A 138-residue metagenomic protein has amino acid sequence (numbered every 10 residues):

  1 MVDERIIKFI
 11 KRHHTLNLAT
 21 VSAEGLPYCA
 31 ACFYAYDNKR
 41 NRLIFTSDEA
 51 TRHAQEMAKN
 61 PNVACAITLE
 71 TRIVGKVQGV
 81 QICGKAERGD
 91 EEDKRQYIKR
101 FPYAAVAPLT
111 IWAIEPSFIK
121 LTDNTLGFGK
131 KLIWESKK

Functional and structural regions predicted by a protein language model:
M1-N17: Extreme N-terminal tail/first-helix region
I10, E56-M57, Y97: A generic structural signal for nonpolar/aromatic side chains embedded in well-ordered alpha-helices
H13-E49, M57, V63-T68: Short beta-strand segments
A23, A50, E70, I119 (+1 more regions): Residue-level signature for short turns and capping positions that connect secondary-structure elements
S47-T51, A64-L69, E92-A104: Short acidic (Asp/Glu) patches
H53-G84: Helix-adjacent hinge/juxtasegments
V74-K138: Charged, gly/pro-rich active-site loop segments
